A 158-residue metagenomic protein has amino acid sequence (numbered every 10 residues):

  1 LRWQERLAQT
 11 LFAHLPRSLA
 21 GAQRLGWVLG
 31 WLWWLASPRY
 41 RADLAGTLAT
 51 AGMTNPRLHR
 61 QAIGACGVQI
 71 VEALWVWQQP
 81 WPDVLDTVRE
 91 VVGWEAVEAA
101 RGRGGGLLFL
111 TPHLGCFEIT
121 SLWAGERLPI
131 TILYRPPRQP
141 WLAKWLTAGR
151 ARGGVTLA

Functional and structural regions predicted by a protein language model:
L1-T111, A143-G149, G154: Membrane-anchoring hydrophobic helices of lipid-metabolizing enzymes
R103-A158: Catalytic core of membrane glycerolipid acyltransferases/transacylases, capturing the structured, soluble-facing
